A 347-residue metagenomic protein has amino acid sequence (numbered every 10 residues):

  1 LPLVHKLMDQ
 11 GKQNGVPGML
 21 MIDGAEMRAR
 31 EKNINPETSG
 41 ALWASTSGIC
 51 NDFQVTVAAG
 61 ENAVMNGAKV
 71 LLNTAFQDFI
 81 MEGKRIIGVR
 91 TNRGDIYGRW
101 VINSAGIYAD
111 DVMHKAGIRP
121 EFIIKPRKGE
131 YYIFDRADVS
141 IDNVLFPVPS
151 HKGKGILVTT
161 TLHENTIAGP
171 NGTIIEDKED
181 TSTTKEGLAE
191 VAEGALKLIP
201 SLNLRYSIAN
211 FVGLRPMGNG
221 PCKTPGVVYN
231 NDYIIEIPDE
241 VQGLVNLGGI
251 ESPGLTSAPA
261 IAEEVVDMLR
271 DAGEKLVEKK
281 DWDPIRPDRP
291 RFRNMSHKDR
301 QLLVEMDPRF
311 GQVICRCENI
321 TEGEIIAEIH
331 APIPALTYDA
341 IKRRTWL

Functional and structural regions predicted by a protein language model:
L1-R30, G155-I156: Dinucleotide-binding Rossmann-like beta1-alpha1 core, especially the glycine-rich loop that anchors the ADP
P2, R30-T38, I80-I87, V139 (+3 more regions): A short, glycine/Asx- and small/polar-enriched loop/turn that sits immediately N-terminal to a beta-strand
G11-A25, P120-I124, S201-R205, L276-E278: A short alpha-helix-loop-beta-strand transition element characteristic of N-terminal alpha/beta dinucleotide-binding
I22-G24, L72-T74, I208-A209: Short loop/edge segments at beta-strand edges and connector loops that shape dinucleotide/nucleotide cofactor-binding
L42-W100: Helical element adjacent to the flavin cofactor pocket in flavoenzyme catalytic cores
F79-T184, E190-E193, I199-L202, F292-R293: Flavin-dependent oxidoreductases
G153, L162-H163, I174, E179-V313 (+4 more regions): C-terminal catalytic lobe of FAD-dependent flavoproteins
C315-C317: Short cysteine clusters
